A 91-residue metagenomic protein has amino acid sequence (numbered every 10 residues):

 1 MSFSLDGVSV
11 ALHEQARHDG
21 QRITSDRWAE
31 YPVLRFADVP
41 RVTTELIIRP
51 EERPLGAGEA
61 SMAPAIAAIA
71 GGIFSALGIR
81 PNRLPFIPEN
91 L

Functional and structural regions predicted by a protein language model:
M1-L91: C-terminal catalytic domains of large/alpha subunits in multi-subunit enzymes
